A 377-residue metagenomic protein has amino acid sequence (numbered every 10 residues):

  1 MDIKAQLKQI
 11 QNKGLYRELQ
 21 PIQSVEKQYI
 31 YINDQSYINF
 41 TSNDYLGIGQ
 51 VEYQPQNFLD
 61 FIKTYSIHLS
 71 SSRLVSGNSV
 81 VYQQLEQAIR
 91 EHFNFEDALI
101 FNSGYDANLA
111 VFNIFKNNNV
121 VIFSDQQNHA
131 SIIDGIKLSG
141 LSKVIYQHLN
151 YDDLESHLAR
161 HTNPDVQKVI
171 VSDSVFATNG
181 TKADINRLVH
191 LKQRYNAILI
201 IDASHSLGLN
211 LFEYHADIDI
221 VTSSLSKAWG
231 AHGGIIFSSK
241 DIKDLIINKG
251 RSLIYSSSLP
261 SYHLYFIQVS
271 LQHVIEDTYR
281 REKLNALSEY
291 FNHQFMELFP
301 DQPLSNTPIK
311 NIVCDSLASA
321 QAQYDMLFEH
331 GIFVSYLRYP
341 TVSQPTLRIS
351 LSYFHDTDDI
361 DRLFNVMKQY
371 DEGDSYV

Functional and structural regions predicted by a protein language model:
D2-A5, Q9-I67, A197, Y214: N-terminal "arm"/small-domain region of PLP-dependent enzymes with the aminotransferase-like
V51-E52, Q56, D60, T64 (+4 more regions): PLP-dependent enzyme catalytic core of the Aspartate aminotransferase-like
Q56-S103: Conserved N-terminal alpha-helix of the aminotransferase class I/II PLP-enzyme fold
V111-A130, Y151, E155: Conserved PLP-anchoring active-site segment centered on the Schiff-base-forming lysine
V144, H148-I201: Active-site phosphate-binding strand-loop segment of PLP-dependent enzymes
Y214-L245: Active-site PLP attachment segment
S258-D277, K283, L287-N292: Structural motif of enzymes handling amino- and sulfur-group chemistry
E282-E289, M296-H330, Y353: Conserved PLP-binding catalytic core of the aspartate aminotransferase-like
